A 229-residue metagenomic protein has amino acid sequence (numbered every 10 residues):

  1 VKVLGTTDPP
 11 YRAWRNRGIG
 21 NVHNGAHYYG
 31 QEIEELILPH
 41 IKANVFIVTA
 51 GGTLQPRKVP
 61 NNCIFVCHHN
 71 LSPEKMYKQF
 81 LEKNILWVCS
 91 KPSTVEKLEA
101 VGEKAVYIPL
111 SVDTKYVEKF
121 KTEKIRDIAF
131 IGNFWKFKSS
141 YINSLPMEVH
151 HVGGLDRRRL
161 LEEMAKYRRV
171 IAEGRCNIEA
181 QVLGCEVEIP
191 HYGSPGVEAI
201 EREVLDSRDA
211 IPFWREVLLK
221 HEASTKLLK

Functional and structural regions predicted by a protein language model:
V1-N62, L86, T94-A100, M147-E148 (+2 more regions): N-terminal pre-catalytic "stem/leader" segment of glycosyltransferase-like enzymes
R12-G30, V112-R158: Conserved catalytic-core segment of nucleotide-activated headgroup transferases in glycan assembly
V48, C89, I171-A172: Short beta-strand scaffold positions
T49-G51, V66-L71, P92, P109-V112 (+1 more regions): Histidine-centered beta-alpha loop that forms part of the nucleotide-sugar donor binding/catalytic region in diverse
T53-Q55, N62-K78: A short, histidine- and acid-enriched strand-loop-helix "catalytic/donor-clamping" loop that lines the nucleotide-sugar
N70-W87, E162: Membrane-proximal helix-turn-helix segments that form the acceptor-binding/catalytic region of lipid-linked
K83, H150-R208: Donor nucleotide-activated moiety binding/catalytic core segment of transferases that use nucleotide-activated donors
L86-E96, G102-E118: Donor nucleotide-sugar binding/catalytic pocket of nucleotide-sugar-dependent glycosyltransferases
